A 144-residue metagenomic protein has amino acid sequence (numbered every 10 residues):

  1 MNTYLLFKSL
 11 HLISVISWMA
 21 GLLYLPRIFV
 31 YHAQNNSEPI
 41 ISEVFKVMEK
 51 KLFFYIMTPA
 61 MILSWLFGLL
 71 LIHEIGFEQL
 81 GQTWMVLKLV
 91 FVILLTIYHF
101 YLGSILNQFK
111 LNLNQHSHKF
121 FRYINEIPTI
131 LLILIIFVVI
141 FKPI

Functional and structural regions predicted by a protein language model:
M1-I144: Polytopic transmembrane helical bundles with strong interfacial aromatic enrichment
